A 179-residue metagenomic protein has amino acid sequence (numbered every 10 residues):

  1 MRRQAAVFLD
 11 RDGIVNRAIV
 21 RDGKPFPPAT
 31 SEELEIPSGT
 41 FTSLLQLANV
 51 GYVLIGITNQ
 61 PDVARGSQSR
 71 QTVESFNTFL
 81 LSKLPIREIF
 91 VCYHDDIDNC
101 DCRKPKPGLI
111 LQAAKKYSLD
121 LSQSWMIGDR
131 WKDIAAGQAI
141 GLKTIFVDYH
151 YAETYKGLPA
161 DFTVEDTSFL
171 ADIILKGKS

Functional and structural regions predicted by a protein language model:
M1-V53: Active-site neighborhood of HAD-like aspartate-dependent phosphohydrolases
R2-R3, Q71-E88, I97-M126, R130-S179: Asp-based, Mg2+/Mn2+-dependent phosphohydrolase catalytic module
L9-R11, T58, G128-D129: Active-site flanking residues adjacent to catalytic metal/cofactor-binding acidic residues
I14, P61-D62, D96, K132: Short, solvent-exposed loop/turn segments at secondary-structure junctions
N16-A18, G23, R65, A135 (+2 more regions): Conserved protein kinase catalytic core
K24-P27, V63-G66, D96-C100, E153-K156: A short acidic, helix-capping loop that chelates divalent metal ions and anchors anionic groups
A29-P37, G66-R70, R103, A160: Flexible, glycine- and charge-enriched loops at secondary-structure boundaries
T40, L44-V73, N77, I86-D95 (+1 more regions): Substrate-recognition element of Asp-dependent hydrolases with the DxDx(T/V) motif
